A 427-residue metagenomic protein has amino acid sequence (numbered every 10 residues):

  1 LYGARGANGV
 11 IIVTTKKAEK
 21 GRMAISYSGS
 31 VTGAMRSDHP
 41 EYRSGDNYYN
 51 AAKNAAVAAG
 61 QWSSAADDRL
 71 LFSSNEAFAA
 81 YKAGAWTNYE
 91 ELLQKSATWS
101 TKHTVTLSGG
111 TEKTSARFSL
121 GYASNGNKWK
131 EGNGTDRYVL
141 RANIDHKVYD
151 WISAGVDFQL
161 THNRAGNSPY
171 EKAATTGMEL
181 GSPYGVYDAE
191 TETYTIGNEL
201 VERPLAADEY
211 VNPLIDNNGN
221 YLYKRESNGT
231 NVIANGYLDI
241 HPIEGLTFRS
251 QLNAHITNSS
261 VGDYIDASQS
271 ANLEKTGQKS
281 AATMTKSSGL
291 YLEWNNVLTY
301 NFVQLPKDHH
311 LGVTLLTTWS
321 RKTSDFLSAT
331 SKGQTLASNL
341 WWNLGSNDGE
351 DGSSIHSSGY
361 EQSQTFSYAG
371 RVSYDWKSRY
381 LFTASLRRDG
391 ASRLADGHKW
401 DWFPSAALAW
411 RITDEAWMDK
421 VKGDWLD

Functional and structural regions predicted by a protein language model:
L1-A4, G9, T32, T87-T98: Periplasmic N-terminal accessory/gating domains of Gram-negative outer-membrane beta-barrel systems
L1-S26, S100-K102, S115, G121: A beta-strand signature from Gram-negative outer-membrane beta-barrel systems, especially the internal plug domain
G6, G109-K113, Y122, Q304-P306 (+1 more regions): A generic beta-sheet turn/junction motif
T15, Y27, V105-T111, A142-H146 (+4 more regions): Residues on the lipid-exposed face of transmembrane beta-strands in outer-membrane beta-barrel proteins
E19-W86, K128-N231, R249-F366, D414-D427: Surface-exposed loop/interface segments of Gram-negative outer-membrane beta-barrel transport/assembly proteins
G29, Y122-S124, F382-A391: Transmembrane beta-strand segments that form the barrel wall of outer-membrane beta-barrel proteins
T98-S100, W129-K130, S392-H398: Solvent-exposed loop/turn segments connecting transmembrane beta-strands in outer-membrane beta-barrel proteins
L140-A142, S250, W294, F366-V372 (+3 more regions): Extended, hydrophobic alpha-helical segments in both membrane/secreted and soluble proteins
